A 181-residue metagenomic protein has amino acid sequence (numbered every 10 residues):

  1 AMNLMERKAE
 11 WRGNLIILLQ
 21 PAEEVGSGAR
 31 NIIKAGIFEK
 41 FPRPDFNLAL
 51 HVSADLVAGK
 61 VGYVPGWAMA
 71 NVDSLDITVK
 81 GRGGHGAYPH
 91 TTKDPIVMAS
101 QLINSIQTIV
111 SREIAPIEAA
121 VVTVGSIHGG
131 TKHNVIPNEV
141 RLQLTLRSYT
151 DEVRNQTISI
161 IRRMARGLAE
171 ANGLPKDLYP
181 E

Functional and structural regions predicted by a protein language model:
A1: DPxDG-like acidic metal-binding loop motif
L4-P137: Histidine/acidic-residue-rich, glycine-tolerant segments that coordinate divalent metal ions
I77-G81, V140-S148, L178-E181: Short, hydrophobic beta-strand segments
M98-Q101, Q156-M164: A non-catalytic, amphipathic alpha-helix used as a structural packing/dimerization or gating element in enzyme scaffolds
V110, R162-N172: A common structural junction motif
V122-V124, K176-P180: Generic structural motif
H133-S159: A conserved active-site cap/scaffold subdomain adjacent to cofactor or substrate pockets
T157, N172, L178: C-terminal catalytic subdomain
